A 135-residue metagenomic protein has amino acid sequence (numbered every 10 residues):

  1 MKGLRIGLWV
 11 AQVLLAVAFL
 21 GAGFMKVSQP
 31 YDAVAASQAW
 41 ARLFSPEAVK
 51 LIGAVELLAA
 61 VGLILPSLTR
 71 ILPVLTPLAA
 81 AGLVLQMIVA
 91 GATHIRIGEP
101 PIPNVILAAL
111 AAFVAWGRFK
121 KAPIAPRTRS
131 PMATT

Functional and structural regions predicted by a protein language model:
M1-T135: Membrane-interface extramembranous regions
